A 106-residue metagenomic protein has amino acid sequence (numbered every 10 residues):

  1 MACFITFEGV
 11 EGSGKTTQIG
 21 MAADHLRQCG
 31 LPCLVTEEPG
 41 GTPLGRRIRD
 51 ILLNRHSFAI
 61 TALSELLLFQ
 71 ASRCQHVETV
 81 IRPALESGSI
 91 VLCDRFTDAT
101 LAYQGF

Functional and structural regions predicted by a protein language model:
M1-A2: Phosphate-binding P-loop
I5-F7: Hydrophobic anchor at the beta1->P-loop junction of P-loop NTPases
G12: Walker A (P-loop) phosphate-binding loop of P-loop NTPases
K15: Conserved lysine of the Walker
Q18: Hydrophobic positions on the alpha1 helix immediately C-terminal to the Walker A/P-loop
A22, L26-R27: Hydrophobic alpha-helical packing residues
L31-F106: ATP-dependent small-molecule kinase phosphotransfer cores that center on conserved nucleotide phosphate-binding segments
